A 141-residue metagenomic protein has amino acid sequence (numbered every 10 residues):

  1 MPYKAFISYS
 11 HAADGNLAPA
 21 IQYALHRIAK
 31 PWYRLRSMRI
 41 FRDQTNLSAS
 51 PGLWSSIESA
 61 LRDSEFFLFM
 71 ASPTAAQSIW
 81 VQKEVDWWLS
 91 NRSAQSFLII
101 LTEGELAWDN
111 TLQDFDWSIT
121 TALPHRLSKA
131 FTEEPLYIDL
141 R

Functional and structural regions predicted by a protein language model:
M1-M70, W88-Q95, E103: Conserved N-terminal substructure of TIR/SEFIR domains
K4, S90, A94-R141: Juxtamembrane regulatory segments of integral membrane proteins
D14-N16, A76-I79, E105-T111: Short catalytic/ligand-binding loop motif for oxyanion handling, primarily in non-cytosolic enzymes, centered on
G15, V81-W87, W117-I119: Short secondary-structure transition/capping segments
I28, S50, A76, K83-E84 (+2 more regions): Acidic, low-complexity intrinsically disordered regions
T45, P51, S78-I79, L136: Flexible, active-site-adjacent loop/turn segments at secondary-structure boundaries
P73-R92: Conserved TIR/SEFIR loop-to-helix hotspot centered on a Trp-containing motif with a nearby acidic residue
